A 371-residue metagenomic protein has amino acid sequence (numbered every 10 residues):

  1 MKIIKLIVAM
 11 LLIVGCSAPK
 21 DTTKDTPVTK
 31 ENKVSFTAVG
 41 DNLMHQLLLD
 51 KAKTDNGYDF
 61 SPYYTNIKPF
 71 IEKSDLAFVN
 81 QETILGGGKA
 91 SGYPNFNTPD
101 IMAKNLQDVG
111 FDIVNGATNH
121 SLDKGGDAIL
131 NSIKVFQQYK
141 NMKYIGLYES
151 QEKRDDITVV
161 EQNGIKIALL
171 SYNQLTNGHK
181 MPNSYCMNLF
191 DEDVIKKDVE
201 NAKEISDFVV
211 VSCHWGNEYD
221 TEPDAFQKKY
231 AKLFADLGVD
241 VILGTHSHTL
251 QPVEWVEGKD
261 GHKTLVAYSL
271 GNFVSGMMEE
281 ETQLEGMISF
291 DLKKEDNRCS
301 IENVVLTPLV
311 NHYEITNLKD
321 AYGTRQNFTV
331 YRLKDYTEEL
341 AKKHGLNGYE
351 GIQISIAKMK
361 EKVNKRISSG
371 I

Functional and structural regions predicted by a protein language model:
M1-A9: Sec-dependent signal peptide recognition, specifically the positively charged N-region followed immediately by
M10-S17: Hydrophobic h-region of N-terminal signal peptides that target proteins for export in Gram-negative bacteria
S17-I371: Acidic, metal/ion-coordinating pockets
